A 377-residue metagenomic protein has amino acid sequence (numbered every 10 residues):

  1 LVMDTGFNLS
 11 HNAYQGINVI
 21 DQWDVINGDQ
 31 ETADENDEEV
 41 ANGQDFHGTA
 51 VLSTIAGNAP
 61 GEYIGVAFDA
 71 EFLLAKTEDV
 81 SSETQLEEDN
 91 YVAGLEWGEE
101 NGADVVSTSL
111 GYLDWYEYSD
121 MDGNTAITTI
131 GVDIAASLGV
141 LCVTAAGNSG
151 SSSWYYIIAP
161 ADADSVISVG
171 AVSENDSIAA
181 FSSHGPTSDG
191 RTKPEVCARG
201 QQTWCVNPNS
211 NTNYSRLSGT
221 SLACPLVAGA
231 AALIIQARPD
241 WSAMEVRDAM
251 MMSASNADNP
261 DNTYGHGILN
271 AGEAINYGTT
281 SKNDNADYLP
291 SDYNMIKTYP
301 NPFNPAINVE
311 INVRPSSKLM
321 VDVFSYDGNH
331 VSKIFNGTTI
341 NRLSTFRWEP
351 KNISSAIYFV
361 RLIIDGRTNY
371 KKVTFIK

Functional and structural regions predicted by a protein language model:
L1-E87, N101-D104, S137-G139, D162-V166 (+4 more regions): Subtilisin-like serine protease catalytic core
D21, A179, S332-F335: A structural microfeature
L52-I55, L73-D79, D104, A198-Y264: Hydrolase catalytic cores
Q85-Y91, D114-G123, T144-V166, G170-K193 (+2 more regions): Active-site-adjacent substrate-recognition loops and nearby beta-strands within hydrolase catalytic domains
N124-G139: Catalytic-core regions built around general acid/base machinery
G278-D284: Short, compositionally biased serine/threonine- and acidic-rich segments at solvent-exposed termini, linkers, or domain
Y288-Y299, F303-K377: C-terminal outer-membrane/trafficking sorting elements
